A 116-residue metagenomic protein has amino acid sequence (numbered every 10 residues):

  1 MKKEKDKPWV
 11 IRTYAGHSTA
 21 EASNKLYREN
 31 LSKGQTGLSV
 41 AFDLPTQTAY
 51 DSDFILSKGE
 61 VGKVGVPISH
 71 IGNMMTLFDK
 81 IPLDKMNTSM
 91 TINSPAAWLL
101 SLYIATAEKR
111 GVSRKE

Functional and structural regions predicted by a protein language model:
M1-E116: Catalytic alpha/beta active-site cores
